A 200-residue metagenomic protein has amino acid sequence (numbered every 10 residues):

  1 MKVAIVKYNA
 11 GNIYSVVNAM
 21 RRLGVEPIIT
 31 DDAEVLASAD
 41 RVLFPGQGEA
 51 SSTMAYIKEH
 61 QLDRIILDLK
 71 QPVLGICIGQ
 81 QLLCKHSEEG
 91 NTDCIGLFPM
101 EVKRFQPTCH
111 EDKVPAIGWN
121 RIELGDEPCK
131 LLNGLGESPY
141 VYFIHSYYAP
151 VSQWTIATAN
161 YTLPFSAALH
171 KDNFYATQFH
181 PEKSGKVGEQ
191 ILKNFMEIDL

Functional and structural regions predicted by a protein language model:
M1-A4: Extreme N-terminal starter segment of soluble prokaryotic enzymes
G11: Conserved Rossmann-like nucleotide-cofactor binding loop
A39: An anion/phosphate-binding loop that grips the pyrophosphate of nucleotide cofactors and donors
G48-A116: Cysteine-nucleophile active-site neighborhood
K85-L163: Pocket-forming structural segment of enzyme catalytic cores
S138, H170-Y175: Beta-strand-turn-beta hairpins that frame and shape the catalytic cleft of phosphate-ester-processing enzymes
P164-H170: Short, surface-exposed beta-strand/loop micro-motifs that present aromatic residues
T177-L200: Acyltransferase
